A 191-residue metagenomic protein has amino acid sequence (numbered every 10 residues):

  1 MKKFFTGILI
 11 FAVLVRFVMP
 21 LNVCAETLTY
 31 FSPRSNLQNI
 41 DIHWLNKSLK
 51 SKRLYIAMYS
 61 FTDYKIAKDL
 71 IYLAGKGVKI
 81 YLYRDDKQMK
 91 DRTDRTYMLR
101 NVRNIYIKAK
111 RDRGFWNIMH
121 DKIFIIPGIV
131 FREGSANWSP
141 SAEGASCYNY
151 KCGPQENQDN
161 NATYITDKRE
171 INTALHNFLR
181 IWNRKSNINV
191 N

Functional and structural regions predicted by a protein language model:
M1-G7: Positively charged n-region of N-terminal signal peptides that target proteins for export
L9, V13-F17: Hydrophobic core
P20-T27: Boundary at the C-terminal end of the N-terminal hydrophobic targeting segment
Q38-N46, A67-A74, T96, N160 (+1 more regions): Extracytoplasmic/secreted envelope proteins and their assembly/folding machinery, especially bacterial periplasmic
L45-N104: Primarily the HKD phosphodiesterase
S48-L49, G75, M98-N101, W116-M119 (+3 more regions): Extracellular/periplasmic catalytic domains that process cell-envelope and extracellular macromolecules
S60-Y64, D86-K90, G114-I118, V130-F131 (+2 more regions): Solvent-exposed loop/turn segments at secondary-structure junctions within structured extracellular/periplasmic domains
V130-N191: Signature of lipid phosphatidyltransferase scaffolds
